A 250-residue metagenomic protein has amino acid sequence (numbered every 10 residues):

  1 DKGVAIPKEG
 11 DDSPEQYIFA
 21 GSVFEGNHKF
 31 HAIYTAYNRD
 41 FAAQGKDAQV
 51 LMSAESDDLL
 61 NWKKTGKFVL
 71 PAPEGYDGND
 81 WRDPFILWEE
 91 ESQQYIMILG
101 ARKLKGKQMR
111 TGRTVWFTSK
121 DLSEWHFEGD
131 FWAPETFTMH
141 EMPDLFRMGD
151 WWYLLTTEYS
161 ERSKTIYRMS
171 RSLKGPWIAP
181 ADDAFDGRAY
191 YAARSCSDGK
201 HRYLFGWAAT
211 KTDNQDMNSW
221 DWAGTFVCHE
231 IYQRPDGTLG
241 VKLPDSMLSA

Functional and structural regions predicted by a protein language model:
D1-D83, W88-M142, R147-G187, A208-A250: Beta-rich carbohydrate-recognition and catalytic domains
R202-G206: Short, well-structured beta-strand segments enriched in hydrophobic/aromatic residues within extracellular or lumenal
